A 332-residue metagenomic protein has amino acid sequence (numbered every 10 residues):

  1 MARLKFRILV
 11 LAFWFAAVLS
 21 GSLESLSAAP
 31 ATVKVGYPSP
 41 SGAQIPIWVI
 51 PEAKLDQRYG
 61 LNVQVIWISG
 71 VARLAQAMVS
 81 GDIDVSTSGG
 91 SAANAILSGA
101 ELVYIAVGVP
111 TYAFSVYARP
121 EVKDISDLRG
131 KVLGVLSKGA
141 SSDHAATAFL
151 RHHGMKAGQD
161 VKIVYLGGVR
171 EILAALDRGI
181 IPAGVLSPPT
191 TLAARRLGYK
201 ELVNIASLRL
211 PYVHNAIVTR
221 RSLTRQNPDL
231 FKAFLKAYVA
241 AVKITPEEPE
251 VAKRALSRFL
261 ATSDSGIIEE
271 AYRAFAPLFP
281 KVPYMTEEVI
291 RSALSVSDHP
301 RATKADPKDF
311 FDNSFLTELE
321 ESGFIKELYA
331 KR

Functional and structural regions predicted by a protein language model:
M1-F6: N-terminal secretory signal peptides that target proteins for export/translocation
L9-S22: Bacterial N-terminal signal peptides
S22-A28: Sec/Tat signal peptide C-region and signal peptidase I cleavage site
A29-G167, I172-A175, P182-P188, E201-I205 (+1 more regions): Short, glycine-/small- and polar/acidic-enriched structural segments that line small-molecule recognition paths
S91, R170-L260: Pocket-lining segment of extracytoplasmic ligand-binding domains
S141-A157, K236-I268, D309-S314, E318 (+1 more regions): Ligand-binding clefts/hinges and TM-proximal coupling segments of bilobed small-molecule sensing domains
R225-K304: Secondary-structure end/capping motifs
D298-R332: Conserved C-terminal helix/tail region of periplasmic/extracytoplasmic solute-binding proteins
